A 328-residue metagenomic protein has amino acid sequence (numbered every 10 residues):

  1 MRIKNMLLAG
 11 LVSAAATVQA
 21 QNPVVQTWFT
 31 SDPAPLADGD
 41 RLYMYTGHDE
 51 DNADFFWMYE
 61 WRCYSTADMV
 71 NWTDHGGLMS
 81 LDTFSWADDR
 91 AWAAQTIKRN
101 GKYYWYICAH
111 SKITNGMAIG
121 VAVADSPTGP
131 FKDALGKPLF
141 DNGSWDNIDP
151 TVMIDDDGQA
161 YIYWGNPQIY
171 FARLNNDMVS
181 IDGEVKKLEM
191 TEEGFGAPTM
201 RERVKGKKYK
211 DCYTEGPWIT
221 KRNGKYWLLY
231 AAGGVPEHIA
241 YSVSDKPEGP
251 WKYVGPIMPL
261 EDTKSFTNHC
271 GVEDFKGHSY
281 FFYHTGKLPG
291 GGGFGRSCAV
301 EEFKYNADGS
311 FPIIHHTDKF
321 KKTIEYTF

Functional and structural regions predicted by a protein language model:
M1-Q21: Bacterial Sec-dependent N-terminal signal peptides
Q19-F328: Carbohydrate-active catalytic/glycan-binding domains of CAZyme proteins, especially the secreted or lumenal ectodomains
